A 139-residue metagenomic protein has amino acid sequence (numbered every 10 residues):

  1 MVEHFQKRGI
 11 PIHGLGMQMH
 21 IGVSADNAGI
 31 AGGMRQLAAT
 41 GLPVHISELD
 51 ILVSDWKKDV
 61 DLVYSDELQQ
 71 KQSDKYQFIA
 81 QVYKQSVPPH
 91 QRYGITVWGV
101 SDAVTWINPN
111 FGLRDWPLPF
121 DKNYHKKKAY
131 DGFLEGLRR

Functional and structural regions predicted by a protein language model:
M1-R8, D26-M34: Distinct, well-ordered alpha-helical segments
K7-P11, V87-H90: Short helix-capping segments at alpha-helix termini
L15: Active-site-adjacent helix-turn-beta-strand microarchitecture at beta-sheet edges that either contains or buttresses
M19-H20: His-enriched metal-coordination microenvironments in redox/metal-binding proteins
V23: Acidic, metal-coordinating catalytic cores used for nucleic-acid/nucleotide bond scission and strand-transfer chemistry
G29-H45, L49-R139: Aromatic-rich peripheral "rim/lid" segments of glycoside hydrolase catalytic domains that contact and position glycan
